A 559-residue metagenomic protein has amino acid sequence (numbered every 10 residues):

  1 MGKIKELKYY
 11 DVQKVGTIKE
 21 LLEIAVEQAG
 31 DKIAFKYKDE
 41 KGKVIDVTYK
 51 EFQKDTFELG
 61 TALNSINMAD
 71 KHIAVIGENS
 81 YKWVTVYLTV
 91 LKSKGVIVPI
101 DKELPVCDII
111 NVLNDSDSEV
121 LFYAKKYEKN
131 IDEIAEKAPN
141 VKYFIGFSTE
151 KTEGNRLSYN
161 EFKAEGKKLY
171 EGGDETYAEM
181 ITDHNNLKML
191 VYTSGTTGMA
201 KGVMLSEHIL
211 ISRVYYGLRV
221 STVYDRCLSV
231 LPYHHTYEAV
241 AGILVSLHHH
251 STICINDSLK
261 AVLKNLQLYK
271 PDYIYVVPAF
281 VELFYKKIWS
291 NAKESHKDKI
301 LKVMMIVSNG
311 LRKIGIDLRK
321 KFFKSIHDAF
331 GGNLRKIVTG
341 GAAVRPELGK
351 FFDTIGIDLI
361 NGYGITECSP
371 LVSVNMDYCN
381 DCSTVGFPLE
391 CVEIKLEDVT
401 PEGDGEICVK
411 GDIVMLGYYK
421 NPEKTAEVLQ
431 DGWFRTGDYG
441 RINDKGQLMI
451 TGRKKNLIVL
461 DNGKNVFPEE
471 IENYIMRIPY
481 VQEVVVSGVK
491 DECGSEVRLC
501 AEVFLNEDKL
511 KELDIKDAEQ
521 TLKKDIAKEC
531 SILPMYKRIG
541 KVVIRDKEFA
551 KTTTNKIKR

Functional and structural regions predicted by a protein language model:
G30-I33, G146, K167-Y192, M199 (+1 more regions): Conserved pre-ATP/AMP-binding loop-to-beta segment of ANL
K43-D46, G60-L104: Conserved AMP-binding/adenylate-forming
D46-K50, K188-S212: Conserved AMP-binding A3 loop
K92-E165, V497, E507: Structural core segment of the AMP-binding/adenylate-forming
L104, L121, G411, L416-G417 (+1 more regions): AMP-binding/adenylate-forming catalytic core of the ANL superfamily
F147-S148, E483, G494, A527-K556: AMP-binding/adenylate-forming catalytic domain of the ANL superfamily
I211-S229, Y233-K324, N333, D358: Conserved AMP-binding/adenylation subdomain of ANL enzymes
I274, L318-L448, K454-L457, Q482: Conserved AMP-binding/adenylate-forming
